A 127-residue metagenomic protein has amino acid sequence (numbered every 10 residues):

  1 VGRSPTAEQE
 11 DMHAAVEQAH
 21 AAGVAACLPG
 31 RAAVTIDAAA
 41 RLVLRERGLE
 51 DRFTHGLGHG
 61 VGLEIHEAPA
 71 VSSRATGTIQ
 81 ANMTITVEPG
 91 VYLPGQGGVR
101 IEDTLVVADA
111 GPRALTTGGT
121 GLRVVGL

Functional and structural regions predicted by a protein language model:
V1-L127: Active-site neighborhoods and metal-handling regions in enzymes and metal-associated proteins
